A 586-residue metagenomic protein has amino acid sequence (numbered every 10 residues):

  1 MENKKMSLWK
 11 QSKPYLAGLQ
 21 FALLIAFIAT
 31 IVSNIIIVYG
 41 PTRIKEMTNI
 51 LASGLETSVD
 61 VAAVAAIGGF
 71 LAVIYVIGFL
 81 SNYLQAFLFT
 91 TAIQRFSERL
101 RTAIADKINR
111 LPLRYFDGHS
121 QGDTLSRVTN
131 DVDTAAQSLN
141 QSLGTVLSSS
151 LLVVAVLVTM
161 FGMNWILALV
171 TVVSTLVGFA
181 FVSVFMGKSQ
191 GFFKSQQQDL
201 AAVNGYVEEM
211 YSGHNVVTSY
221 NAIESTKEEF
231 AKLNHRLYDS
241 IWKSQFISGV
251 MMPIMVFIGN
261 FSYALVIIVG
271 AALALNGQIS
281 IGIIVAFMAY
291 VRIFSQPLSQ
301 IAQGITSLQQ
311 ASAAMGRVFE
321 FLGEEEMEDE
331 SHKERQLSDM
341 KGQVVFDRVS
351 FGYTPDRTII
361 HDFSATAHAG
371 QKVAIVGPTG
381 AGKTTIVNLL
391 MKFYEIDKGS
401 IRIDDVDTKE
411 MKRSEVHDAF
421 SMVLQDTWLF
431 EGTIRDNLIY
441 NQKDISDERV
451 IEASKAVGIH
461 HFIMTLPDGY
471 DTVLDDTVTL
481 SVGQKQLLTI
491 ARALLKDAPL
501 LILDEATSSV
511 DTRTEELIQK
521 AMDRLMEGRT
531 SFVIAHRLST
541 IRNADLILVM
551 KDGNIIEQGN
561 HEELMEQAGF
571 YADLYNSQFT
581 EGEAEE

Functional and structural regions predicted by a protein language model:
M1-I37, A52-I67, Q85-F89, I93 (+9 more regions): Membrane-integrated ABC transporters
A17-G18, L113-R114, V132-L139, L143 (+7 more regions): An intracellular "coupling" helix at the cytosolic face of ABC transporter transmembrane type-1 domains
F21-E46, I67, L71, A86-T90 (+6 more regions): Alpha-helical segments in transporter systems
L23-S81, F161-I166, G277-I281: Transmembrane helix-loop-helix hairpins at lipid-water interfaces of multipass membrane proteins, especially the type-1
S53-L55, D60, G69, T159-V173 (+3 more regions): Helix-loop-helix
F89, I93, N109-V153: Juxtamembrane loop-to-helix connectors within ABC transporter transmembrane domains
E330-S331, L337-E586: ABC-type nucleotide-binding domain
